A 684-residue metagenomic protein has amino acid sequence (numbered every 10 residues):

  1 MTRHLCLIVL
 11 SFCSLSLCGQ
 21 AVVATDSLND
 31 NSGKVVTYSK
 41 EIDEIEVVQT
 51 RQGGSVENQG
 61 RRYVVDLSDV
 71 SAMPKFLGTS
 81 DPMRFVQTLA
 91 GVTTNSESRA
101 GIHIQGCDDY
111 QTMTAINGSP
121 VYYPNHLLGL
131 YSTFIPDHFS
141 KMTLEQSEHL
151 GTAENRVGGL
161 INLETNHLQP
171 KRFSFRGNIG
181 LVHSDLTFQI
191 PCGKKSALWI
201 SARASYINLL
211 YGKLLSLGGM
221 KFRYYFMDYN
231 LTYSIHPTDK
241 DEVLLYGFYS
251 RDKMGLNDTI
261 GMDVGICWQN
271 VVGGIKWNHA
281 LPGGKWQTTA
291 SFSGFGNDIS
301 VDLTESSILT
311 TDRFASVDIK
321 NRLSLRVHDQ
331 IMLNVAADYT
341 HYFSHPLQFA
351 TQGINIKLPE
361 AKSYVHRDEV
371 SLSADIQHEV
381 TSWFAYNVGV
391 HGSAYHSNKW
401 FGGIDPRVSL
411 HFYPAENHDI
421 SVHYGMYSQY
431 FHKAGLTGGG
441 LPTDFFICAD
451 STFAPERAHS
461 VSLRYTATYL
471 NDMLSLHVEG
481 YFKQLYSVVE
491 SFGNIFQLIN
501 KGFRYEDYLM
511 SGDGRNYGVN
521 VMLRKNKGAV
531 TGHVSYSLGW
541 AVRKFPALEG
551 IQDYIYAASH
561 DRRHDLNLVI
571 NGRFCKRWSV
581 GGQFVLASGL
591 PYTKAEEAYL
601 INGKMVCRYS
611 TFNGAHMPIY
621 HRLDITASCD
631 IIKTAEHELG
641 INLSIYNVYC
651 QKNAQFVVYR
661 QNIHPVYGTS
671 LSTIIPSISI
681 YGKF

Functional and structural regions predicted by a protein language model:
L28-K34, G53, E57-Y110, I116-P136 (+2 more regions): Periplasmic N-terminal accessory/gating domains of Gram-negative outer-membrane beta-barrel systems
M113, K141-G151, V157-N166, F173-M220 (+2 more regions): Predominantly transmembrane beta-strands of Gram-negative outer membrane beta-barrel pores used for transport
K240-T288, F292-S316, K357, L441-P442: Flexible loop and strand-edge segments within Gram-negative outer membrane beta-barrel domains
G296-D298, Q348-Q352, N398, E416-V461 (+3 more regions): Surface-exposed extracellular loop regions of Gram-negative outer-membrane beta-barrel proteins, predominantly
S316-R322, A361-S373, D450, A454 (+4 more regions): Outer membrane beta-barrel strand-and-loop segments of large Gram-negative receptors, especially TonB-dependent
R326-N334, D338, A361-L485, H533-S537 (+1 more regions): Structural signature of Gram-negative outer-membrane beta-barrels, strongest in the C-terminal barrel of TonB-dependent
F482-Q484, D507-E596: Gram-negative outer-membrane beta-barrel transporters
R577, L586-K604, Y620-D624, S628-F684: C-terminal beta-signal and adjacent terminal beta-strands/loops of Gram-negative outer-membrane beta-barrel proteins
